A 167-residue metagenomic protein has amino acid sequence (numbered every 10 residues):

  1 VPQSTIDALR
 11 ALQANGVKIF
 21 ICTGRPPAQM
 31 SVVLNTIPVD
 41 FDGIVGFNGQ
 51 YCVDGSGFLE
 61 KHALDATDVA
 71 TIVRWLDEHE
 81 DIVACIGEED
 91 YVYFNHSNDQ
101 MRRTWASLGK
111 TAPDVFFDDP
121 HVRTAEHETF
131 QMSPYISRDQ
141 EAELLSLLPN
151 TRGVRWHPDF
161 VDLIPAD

Functional and structural regions predicted by a protein language model:
T5-R103: Active-site phosphate-binding/coordination module
D81-V83, G87-D167: Conserved acidic, metal-coordinating active-site core of Asp-based, Mg2+-dependent phosphoryl-transfer enzymes
